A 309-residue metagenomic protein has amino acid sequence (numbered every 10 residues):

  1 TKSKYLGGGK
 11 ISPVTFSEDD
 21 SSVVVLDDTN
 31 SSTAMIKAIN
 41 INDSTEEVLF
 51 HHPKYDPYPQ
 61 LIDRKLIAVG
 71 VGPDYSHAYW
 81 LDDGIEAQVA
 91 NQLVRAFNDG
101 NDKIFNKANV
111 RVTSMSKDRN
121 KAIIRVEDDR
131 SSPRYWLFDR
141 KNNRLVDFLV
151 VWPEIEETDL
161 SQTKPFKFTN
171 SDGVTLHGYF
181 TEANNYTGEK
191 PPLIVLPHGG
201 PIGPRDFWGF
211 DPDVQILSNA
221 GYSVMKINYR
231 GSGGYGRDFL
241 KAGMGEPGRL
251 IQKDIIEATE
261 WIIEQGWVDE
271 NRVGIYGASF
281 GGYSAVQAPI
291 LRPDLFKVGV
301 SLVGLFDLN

Functional and structural regions predicted by a protein language model:
T1-D27, T33-I36, P53-V69, D99-R125 (+3 more regions): Conserved beta-propeller blade repeats
T1-S17, A38-P57, P73-V110, N143-Q162: Multi-bladed beta-propeller domains
T29-S32, P73-S76, D128-S131: Short glycine/acidic-enriched loop and turn motifs that connect beta-strands
I41-D43, I67-G72, Y235-D238: Short acidic (Asp/Glu) and glycine-rich catalytic loops that position anionic groups and cofactors
R111-N309: Serine-hydrolase catalytic core recognition
